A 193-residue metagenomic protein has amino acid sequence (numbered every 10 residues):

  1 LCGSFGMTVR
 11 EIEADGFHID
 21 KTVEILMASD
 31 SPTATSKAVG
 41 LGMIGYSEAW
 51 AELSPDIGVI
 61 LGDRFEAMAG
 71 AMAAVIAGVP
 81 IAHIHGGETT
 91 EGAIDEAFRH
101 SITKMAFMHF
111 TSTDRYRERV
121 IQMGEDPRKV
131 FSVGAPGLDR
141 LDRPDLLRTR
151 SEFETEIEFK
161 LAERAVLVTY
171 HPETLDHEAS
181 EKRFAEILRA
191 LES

Functional and structural regions predicted by a protein language model:
L1-A38, G45: Conserved nucleotide-sugar phosphate-binding/catalytic loop shared by glycosyltransferases and other
L1-G6, A106-S180: A nucleotide-sugar donor-handling region in carbohydrate enzymes
S4, T8, G70, I94 (+1 more regions): Residues at alpha-helix caps and immediate loop-helix transition turns in enzyme cores, especially N- and C-cap
R10, H100, E118, L188-R189: Active-site phosphate/pyrophosphate- and oxyanion-stabilizing loops and adjacent acidic/basic residues in soluble
K21, T33-G40, I44-L53, S132 (+4 more regions): PLP-dependent amino-acid enzyme catalytic core
V23-A28, I81-G86, G134, L167-P172: Short beta-strands and strand-loop turn motifs
L26-P127: Active-site and donor-binding regions of nucleotide-sugar-utilizing enzymes
K182-S193: Short hydrophobic signal-anchor/transmembrane segments that target glycosyltransferases and glycosylation machinery
